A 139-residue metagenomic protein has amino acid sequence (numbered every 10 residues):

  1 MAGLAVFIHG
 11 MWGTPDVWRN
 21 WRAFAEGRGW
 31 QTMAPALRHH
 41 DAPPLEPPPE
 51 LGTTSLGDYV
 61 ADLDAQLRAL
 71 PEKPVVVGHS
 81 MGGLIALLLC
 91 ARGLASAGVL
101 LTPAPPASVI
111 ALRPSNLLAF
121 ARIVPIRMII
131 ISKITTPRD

Functional and structural regions predicted by a protein language model:
G10-T14: Active-site glycine-rich loops that stabilize anionic/oxyanionic intermediates across multiple enzyme folds
N20, L88-R92: Active-site signature of alpha/beta-hydrolase-fold catalytic machinery across serine- and Asp/Cys-nucleophile hydrolases
A25-P47: Conserved alpha/beta-hydrolase
H39-P74: Active-site loop/oxyanion-hole signature of alpha/beta-hydrolase fold enzymes
V76-G78, L101: Short beta-strand immediately N-terminal to the catalytic nucleophile in serine-hydrolase-like folds
G78-G82, A86: Gly/Ala-rich beta-loop-alpha elbow adjacent to hydrolase catalytic centers
L94-I130: Flexible "cap/lid" loop of the alpha/beta hydrolase fold
